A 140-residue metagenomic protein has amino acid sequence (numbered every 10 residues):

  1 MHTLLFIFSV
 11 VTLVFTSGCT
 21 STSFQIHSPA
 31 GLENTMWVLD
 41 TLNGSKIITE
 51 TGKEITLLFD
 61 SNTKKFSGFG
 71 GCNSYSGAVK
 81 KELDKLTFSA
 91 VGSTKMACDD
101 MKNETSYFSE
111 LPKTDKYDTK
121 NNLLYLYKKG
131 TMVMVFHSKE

Functional and structural regions predicted by a protein language model:
M1-L5: Positively charged n-region of N-terminal signal peptides that target proteins for export
F6-T16: Bacterial N-terminal signal peptides
S17-S76, K80-E140: Lipid interaction determinants
